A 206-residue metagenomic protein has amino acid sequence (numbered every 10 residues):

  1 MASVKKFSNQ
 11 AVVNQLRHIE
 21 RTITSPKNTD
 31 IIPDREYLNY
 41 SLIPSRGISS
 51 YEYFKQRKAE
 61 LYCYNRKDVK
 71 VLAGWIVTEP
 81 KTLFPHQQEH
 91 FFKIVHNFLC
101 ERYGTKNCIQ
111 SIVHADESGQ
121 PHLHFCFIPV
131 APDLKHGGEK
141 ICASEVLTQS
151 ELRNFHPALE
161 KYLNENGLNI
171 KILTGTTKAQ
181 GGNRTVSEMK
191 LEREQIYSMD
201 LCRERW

Functional and structural regions predicted by a protein language model:
M1-W206: N-terminal nicking endonuclease/strand-transfer module with a His-rich metal-binding environment and a catalytic Tyr
